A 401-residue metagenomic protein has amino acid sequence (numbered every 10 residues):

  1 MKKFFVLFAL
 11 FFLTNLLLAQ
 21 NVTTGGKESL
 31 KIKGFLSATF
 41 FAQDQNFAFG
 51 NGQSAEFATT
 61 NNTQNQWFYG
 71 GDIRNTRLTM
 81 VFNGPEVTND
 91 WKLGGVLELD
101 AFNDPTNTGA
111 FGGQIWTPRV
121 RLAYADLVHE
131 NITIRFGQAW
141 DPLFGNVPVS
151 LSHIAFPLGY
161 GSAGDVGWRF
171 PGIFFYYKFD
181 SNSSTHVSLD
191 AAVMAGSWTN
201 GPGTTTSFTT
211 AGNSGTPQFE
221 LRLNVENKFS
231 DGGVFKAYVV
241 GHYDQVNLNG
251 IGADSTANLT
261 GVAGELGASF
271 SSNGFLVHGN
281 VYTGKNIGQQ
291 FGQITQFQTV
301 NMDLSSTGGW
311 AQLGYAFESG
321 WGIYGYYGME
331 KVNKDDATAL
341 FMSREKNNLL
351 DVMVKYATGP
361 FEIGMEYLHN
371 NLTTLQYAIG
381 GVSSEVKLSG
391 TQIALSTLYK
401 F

Functional and structural regions predicted by a protein language model:
M1-N21: Bacterial Sec-dependent N-terminal signal peptides
N21-G50, N62-T199, G215-T216, E220 (+3 more regions): Outer membrane beta-barrel
T24, W67-G70, G112-T117, L158 (+6 more regions): Replace "Gram-negative outer membrane beta-barrel proteins" with "bacterial and organellar outer membrane beta-barrel
Q43, P85-V87, F102-T108, A139-G145 (+10 more regions): Sequence/structural signature of outer-membrane beta-barrel proteins
A48-A58, I251-S255: Solvent-exposed, glycine/polar-rich loop segments of beta-barrel outer-membrane systems
L221, E226, S230-N348: Detector for outer-membrane/organellar transmembrane beta-barrel domains, recognizing the amphipathic beta-strand
M353-L368, L372-T374: C-terminal closing repeat unit and adjoining cap/tail of repeat-based domains
Y356-T358, Y367, K387-F401: Outer-membrane beta-barrel "beta-signal"
